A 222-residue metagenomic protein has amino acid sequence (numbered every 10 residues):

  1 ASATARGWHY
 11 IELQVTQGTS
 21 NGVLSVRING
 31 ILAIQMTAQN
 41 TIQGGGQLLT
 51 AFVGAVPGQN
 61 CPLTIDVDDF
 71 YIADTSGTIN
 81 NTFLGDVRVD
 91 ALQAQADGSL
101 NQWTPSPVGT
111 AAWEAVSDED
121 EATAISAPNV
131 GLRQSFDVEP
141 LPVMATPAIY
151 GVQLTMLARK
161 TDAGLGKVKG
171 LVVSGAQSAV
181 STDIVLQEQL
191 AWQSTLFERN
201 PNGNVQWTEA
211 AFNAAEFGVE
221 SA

Functional and structural regions predicted by a protein language model:
A1, I31-T37, A176-I184: Surface-exposed loop/edge segments in extracytoplasmic proteins
A1-S2, P140: Short surface loop/edge beta-strand patches of beta-sandwich-type extracellular domains that form ligand-contact sites
S2-Q14, L190-S194: Trp-centered recognition loops
R6-W8, N21, F212-A214: Extracellular Ig-like/FN3 beta-sandwich strand-entry sites
Y10-A38: Carbohydrate-binding surfaces in secreted/extracellular proteins
Y10-E12, F52, G218: Short aromatic/hydrophobic contact patches that present stacked aromatics for nucleic-acid/ligand binding
M36-D68: Flexible glycan-contacting loops in extracellular carbohydrate-active proteins
G58-A222: Disulfide-rich extracellular domains of secreted proteins
